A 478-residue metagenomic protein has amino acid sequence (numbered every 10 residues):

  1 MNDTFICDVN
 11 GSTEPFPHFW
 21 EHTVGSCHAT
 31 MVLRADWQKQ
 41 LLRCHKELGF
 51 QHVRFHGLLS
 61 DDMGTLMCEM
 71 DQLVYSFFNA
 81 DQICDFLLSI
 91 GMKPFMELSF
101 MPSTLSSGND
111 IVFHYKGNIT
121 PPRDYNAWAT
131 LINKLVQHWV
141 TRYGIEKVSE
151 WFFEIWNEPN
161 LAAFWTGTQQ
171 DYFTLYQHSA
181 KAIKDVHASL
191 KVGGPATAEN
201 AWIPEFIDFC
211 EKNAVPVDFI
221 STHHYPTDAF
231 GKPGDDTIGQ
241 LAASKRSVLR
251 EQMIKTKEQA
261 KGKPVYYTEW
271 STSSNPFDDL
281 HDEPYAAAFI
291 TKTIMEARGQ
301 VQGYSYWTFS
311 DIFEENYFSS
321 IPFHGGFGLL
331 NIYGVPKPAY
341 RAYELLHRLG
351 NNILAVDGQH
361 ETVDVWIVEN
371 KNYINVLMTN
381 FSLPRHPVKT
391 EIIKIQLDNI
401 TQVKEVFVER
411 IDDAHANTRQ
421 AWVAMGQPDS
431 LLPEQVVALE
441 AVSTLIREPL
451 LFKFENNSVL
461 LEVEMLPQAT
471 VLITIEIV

Functional and structural regions predicted by a protein language model:
M1-Q51, P467: Mature N-terminal, pre-catalytic/accessory segment of carbohydrate-active enzymes
T23, L87, L135, F153 (+10 more regions): Conserved, mostly hydrophobic/aromatic
M31-H45, W202-C210, A287-T293: Short, acidic/polar
Q40, F219-T222, T227-D278, Q302-D311: Glycoside hydrolase catalytic-domain groove-lining segments
L48-A242, K255, N275: Substrate-binding cleft and catalytic face of glycoside hydrolase catalytic domains, especially the flexible beta-alpha
Y267-V388: Aromatic/acidic polysaccharide-binding cleft in carbohydrate-active enzymes
E361-A424, E462-T474: Carbohydrate-binding surface patches
D429-V478: C-terminal beta-strand-rich structural cap/linker in extracellular carbohydrate-active enzymes
